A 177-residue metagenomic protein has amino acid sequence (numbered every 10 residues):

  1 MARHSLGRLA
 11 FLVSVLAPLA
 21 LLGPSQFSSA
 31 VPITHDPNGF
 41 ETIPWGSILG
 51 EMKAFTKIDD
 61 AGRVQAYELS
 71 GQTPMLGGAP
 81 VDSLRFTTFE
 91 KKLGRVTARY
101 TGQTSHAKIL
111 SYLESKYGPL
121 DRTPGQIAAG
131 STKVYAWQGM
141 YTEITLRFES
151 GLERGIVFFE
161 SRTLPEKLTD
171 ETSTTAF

Functional and structural regions predicted by a protein language model:
M1-L6: N-terminal secretory signal peptides that target proteins for export/translocation
A10-G23: Bacterial N-terminal signal peptides
F27-S70, A98-F177: Non-cytosolic coordination micro-motifs
L69-A79: A low-complexity, Ser/Thr/Gly/Pro-enriched, surface-exposed linker/loop concept that marks segments flanking
V81, L93-G94, E153: A broad structural signal for short, well-ordered beta-strand segments within beta-sheet-rich domains
D82-T87, L146-F148: Hydrophobic/aromatic beta-strand elements that line small-molecule binding cavities or substrate pockets in beta-rich
F89-E90, K116: A short, structured loop/turn motif at beta-sheet edges
K91, R95-R99: Mid-length scaffold segments of soluble, non-membrane domains
